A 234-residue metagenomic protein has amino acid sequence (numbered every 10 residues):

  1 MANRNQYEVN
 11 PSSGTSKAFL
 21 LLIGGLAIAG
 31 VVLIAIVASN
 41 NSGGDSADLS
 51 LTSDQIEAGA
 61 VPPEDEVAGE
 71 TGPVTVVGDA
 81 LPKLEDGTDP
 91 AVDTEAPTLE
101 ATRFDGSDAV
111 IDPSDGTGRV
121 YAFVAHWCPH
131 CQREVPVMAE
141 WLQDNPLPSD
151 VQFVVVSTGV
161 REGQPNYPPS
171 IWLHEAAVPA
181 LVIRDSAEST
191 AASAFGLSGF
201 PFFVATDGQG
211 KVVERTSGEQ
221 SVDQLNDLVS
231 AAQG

Functional and structural regions predicted by a protein language model:
M1-E95: N-terminal targeting signals for export/organelle localization
T88-A91, T98-R119, Q143: A short beta-strand-turn-helix
E95, T117, S198-F200: Short, small/polar residue-rich loop motifs at catalytic or cofactor-binding pockets
A109-M138: Short active-site neighborhood of thiol/selenol oxidoreductases, capturing the structured segment around
V120-Y121, F153, F203: Hydrophobic beta-strand anchors of alpha/beta hydrolase catalytic cores
Q132-A176, R184-S193: Structural microenvironment flanking redox-active thiols in thiol-disulfide oxidoreductases
H174-V178, D185-G234: Thiol/disulfide oxidoreductase modules built on the thioredoxin-like
